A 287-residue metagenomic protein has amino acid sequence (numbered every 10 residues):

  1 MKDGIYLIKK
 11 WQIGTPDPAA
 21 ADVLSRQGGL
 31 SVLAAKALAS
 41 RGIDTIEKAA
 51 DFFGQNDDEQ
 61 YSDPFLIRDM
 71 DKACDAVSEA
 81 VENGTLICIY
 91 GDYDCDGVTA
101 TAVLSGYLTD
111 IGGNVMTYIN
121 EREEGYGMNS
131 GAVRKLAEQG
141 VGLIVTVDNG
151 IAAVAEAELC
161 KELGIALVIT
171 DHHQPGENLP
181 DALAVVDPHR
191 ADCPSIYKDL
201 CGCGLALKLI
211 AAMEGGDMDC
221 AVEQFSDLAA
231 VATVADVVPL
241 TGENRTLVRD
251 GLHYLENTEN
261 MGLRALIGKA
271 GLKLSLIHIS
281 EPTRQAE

Functional and structural regions predicted by a protein language model:
M1-N83, V231, S280: Cofactor-/ligand-binding subdomain signature composed of acidic, glycine-rich, tryptophan-containing flexible loops
D22-L24, I89-D94, A191-D199, L272-K273: A short glycine/serine-rich beta->alpha loop
R68-L179, V185-V186: N-terminal small/polar loop signature for handling phosphorylated ligands or for N-terminal nucleophile
V103, D181-V234: Short alpha-helices
L167-A191, A221, Y254-L276: Flexible glycine/proline-rich, aromatic-decorated loop/lid segments
D217-T241, R245-V248, L252, R264: Internal, active-site/partner-interface "lid" segment
I277-E287: Single conserved hydrophobic/aromatic residue that forms the stacking wall/gate of nucleotide- or nucleobase-binding
